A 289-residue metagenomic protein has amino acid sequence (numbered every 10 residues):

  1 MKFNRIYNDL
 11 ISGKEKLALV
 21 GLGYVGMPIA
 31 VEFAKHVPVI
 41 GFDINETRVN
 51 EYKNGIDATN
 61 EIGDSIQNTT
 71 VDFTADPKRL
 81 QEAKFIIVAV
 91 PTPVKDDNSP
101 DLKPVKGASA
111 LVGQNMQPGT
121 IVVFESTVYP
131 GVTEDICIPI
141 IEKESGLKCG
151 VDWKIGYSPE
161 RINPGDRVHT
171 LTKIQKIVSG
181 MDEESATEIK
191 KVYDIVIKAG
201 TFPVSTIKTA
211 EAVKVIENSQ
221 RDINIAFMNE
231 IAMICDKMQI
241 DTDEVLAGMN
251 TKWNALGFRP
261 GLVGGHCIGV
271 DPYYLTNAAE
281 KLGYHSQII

Functional and structural regions predicted by a protein language model:
M1-I289: Structural/interface elements that position substrates and couple domains in central-metabolism enzymes
